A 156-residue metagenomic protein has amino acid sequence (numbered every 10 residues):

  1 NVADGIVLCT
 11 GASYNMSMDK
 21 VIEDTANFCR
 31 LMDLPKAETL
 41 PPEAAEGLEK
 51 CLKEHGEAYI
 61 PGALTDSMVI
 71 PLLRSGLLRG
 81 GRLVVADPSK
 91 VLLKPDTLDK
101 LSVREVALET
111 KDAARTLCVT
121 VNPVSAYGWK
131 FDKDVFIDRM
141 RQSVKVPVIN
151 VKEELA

Functional and structural regions predicted by a protein language model:
N1-A156: Flexible phosphate-sensing "switch/lid" loops adjacent to ATP/NTP-binding sites across phosphate-transfer
